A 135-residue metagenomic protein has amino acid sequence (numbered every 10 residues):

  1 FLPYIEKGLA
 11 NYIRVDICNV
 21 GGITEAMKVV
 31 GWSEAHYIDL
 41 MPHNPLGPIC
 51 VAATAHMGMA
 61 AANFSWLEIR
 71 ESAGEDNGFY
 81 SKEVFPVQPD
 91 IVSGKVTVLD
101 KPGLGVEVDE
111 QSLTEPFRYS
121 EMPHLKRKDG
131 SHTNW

Functional and structural regions predicted by a protein language model:
F1-P102: Shared catalytic-loop signature of beta/alpha-barrel
L104-W135: Extended hydrophobic packing segments that form well-structured cores
